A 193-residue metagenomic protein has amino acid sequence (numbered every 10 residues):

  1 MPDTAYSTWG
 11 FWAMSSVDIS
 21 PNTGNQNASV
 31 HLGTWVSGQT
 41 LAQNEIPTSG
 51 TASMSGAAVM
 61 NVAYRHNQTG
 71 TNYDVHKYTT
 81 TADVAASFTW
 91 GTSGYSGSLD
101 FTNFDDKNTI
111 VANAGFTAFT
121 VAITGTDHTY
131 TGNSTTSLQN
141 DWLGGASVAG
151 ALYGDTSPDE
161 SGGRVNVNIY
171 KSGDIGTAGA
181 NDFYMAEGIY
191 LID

Functional and structural regions predicted by a protein language model:
M1-D193: Mature soluble binding/inhibitory domains
